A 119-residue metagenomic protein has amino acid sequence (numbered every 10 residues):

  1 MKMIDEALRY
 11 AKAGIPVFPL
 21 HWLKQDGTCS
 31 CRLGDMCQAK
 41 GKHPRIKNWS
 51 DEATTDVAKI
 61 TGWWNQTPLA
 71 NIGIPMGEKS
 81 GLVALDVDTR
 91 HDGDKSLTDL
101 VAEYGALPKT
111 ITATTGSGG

Functional and structural regions predicted by a protein language model:
M1-G119: Conserved phosphate/metal-binding and DNA-contacting active-site motifs used in DNA phosphodiester-bond processing
